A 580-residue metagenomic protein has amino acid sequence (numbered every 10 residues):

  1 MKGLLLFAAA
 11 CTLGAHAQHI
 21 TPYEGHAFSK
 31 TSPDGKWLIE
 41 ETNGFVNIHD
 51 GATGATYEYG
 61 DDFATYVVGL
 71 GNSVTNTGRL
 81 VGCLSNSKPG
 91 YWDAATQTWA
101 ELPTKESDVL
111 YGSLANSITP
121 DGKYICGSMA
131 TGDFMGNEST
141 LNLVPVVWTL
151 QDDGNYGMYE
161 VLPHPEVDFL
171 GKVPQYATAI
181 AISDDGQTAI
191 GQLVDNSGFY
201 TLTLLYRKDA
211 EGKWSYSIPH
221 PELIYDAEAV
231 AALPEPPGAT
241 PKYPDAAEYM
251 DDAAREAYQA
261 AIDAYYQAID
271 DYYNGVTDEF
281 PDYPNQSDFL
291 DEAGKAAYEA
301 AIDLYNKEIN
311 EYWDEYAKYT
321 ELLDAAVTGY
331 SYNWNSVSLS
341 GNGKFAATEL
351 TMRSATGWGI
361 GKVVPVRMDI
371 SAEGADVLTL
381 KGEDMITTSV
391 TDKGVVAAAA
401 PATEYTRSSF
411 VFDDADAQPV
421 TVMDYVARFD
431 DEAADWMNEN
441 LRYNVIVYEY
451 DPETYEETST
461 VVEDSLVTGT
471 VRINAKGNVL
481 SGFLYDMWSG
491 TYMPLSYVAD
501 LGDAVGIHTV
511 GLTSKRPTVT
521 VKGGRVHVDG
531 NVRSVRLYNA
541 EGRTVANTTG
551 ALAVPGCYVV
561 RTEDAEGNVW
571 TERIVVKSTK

Functional and structural regions predicted by a protein language model:
M1-Q18: Sec-dependent, cleavable N-terminal signal peptides
A17-D252, E256, A260, Y266-A504: Residue-level hotspots at or immediately adjacent to binding/recognition sites across diverse folds
D369, H527, R573-V575: Generic structural detector for well-ordered beta-strands
D500-R533, S578-K580: Residue-level detector of functionally pivotal "anchor" positions at catalytic/ligand-binding pockets or at interdomain
H508-G511, C557-K580: C-terminal tail/sorting-segment detector
V521, A553-P555, A565: Surface-exposed coil/turn segments at beta-strand junctions on protein surfaces, enriched
L537-T544, Y558: Short, glycine-anchored, charge-dense loop/turn motifs used at functional sites
T544-A553: Short, solvent-exposed S/T- and G/P-enriched segments that are highly enriched in secreted/extracellular and lumenal
